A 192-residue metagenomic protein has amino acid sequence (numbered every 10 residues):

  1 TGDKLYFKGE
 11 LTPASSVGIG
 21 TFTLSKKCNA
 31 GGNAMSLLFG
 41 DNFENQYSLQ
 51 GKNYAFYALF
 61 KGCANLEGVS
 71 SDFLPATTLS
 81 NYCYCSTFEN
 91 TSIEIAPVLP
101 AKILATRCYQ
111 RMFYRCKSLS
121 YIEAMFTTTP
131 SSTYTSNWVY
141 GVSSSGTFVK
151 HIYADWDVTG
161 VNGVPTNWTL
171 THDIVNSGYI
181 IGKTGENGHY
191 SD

Functional and structural regions predicted by a protein language model:
T1-G2: Surface-exposed, short loops/turns at beta-strand junctions within beta-sandwich domains
L5-F7, S15-N53, K61-S80, E89-T106 (+3 more regions): Structural signature of tandem-repeat unit edges
Y57, C85, Q110-R111: Register-specific detector for alpha-helical tandem repeat solenoids, activating on a conserved position within each
S136-G141: A structural signal for leucine-rich repeat
S143-D192: Extracellular/surface-exposed low-complexity segments
